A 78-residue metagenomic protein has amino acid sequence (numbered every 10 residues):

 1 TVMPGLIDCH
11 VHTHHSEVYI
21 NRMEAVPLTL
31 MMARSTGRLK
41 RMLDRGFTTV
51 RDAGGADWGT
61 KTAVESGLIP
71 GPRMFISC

Functional and structural regions predicted by a protein language model:
T1-S66: Metal-associated gating/positioning segment near the N- to mid-region
L68-C78: Metal-coordinating catalytic core of metallo-dependent amide/deamination hydrolases
